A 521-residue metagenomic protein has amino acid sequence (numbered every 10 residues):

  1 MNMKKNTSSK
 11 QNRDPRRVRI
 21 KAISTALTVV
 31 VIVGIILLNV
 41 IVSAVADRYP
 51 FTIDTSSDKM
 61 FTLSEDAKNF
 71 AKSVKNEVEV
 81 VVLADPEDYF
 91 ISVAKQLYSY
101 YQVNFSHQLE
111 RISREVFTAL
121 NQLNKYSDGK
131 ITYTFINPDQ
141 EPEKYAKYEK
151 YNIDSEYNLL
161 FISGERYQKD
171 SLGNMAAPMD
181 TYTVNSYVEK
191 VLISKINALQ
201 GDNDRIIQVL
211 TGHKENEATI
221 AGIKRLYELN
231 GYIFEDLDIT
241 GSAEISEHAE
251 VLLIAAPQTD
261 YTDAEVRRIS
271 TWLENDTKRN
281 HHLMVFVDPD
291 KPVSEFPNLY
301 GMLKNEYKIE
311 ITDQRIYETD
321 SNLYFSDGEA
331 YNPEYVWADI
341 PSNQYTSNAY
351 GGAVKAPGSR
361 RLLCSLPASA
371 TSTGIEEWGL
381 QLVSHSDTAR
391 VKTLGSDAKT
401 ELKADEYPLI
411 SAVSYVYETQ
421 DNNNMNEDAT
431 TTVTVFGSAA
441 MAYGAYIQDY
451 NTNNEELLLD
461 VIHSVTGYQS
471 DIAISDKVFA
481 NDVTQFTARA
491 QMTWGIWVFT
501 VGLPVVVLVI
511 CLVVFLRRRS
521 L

Functional and structural regions predicted by a protein language model:
N2-L521: Short, surface-exposed patches at the edges or C-terminal ends of soluble domains, predominantly
